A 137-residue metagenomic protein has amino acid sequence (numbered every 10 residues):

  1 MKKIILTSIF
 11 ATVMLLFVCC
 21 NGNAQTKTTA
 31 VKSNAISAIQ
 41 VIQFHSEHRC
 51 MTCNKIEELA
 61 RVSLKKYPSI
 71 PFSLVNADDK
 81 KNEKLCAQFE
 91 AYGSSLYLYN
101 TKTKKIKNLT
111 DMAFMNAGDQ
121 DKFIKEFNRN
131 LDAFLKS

Functional and structural regions predicted by a protein language model:
M1-T28: Bacterial Sec-dependent N-terminal signal peptides
S33-L64: Local sequence-structure signature of Cys/Sec-based thiol-disulfide redox active-site neighborhoods
A38-I39, P68-P71, G93-S94: Loop/turn elements at helix/coil->beta-strand transitions in domains of secreted/extracellular proteins
S46-C53, D79, F89, N116-I124: Solvent-exposed, acidic/flexible segments
S69-N82: Thiol-based oxidoreductase modules, predominantly thioredoxin-like and allied folds used for disulfide exchange
C86-Y99: Structural micro-motif
L98-S137: Non-catalytic, surface beta->alpha helical segment in thiol-disulfide oxidoreductase systems
